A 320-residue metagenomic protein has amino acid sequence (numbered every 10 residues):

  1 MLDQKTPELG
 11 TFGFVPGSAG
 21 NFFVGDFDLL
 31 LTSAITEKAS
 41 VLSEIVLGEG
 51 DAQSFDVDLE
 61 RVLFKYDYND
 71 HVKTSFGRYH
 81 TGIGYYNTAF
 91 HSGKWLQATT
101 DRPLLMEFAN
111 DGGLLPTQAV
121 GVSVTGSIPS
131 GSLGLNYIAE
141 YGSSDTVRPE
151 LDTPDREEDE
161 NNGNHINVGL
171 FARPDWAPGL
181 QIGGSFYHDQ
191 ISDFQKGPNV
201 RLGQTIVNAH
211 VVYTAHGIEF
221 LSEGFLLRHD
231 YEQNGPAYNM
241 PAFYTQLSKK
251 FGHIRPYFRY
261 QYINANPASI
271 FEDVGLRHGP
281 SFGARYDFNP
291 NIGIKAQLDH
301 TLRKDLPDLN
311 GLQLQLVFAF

Functional and structural regions predicted by a protein language model:
M1-D3, G17-T146, N162-I166, F171-A177 (+2 more regions): Outer membrane beta-barrel
M1-F12: Transmembrane beta-strand segments of Gram-negative outer membrane beta-barrel proteins
L9, A19, L104, E150-L151 (+2 more regions): General secondary-structure edge motif
G13-G17, S54, V62-D67, S75-R78 (+4 more regions): Outer-membrane beta-barrel pore domains
V15-G17, F108-D111, P154-E157, G197: Short, P/G- and charge-enriched loop/turn segments at secondary-structure junctions
G113, D159, P236: Glycine- and other small-residue-rich loops at beta-strand/loop junctions that grip anionic moieties
E140-E157, D193-F194: Active-site-proximal beta-alpha loop/turn segments in soluble metabolic enzymes
P154-N164, D308, L314-Q315: Hydrophobic secondary-structure block in the mid-to-C-terminal portion of proteins
